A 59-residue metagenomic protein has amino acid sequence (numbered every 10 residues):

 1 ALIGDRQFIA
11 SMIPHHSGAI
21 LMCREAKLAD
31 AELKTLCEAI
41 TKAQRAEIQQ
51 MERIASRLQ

Functional and structural regions predicted by a protein language model:
A1-Q59: His/Met- and acidic-residue-enriched segments that coordinate or traffic transition-metal cofactors and support
